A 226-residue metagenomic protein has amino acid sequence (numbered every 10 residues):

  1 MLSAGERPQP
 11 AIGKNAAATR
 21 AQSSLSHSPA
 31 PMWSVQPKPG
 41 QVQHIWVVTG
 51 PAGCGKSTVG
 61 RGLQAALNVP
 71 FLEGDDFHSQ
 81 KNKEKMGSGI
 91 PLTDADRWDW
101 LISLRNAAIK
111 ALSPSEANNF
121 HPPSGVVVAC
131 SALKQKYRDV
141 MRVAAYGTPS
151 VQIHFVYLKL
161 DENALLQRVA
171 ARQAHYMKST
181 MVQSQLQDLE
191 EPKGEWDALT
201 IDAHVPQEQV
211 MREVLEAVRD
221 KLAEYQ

Functional and structural regions predicted by a protein language model:
M1-H44: Extreme N-terminal, non-catalytic leader segments that precede Walker-type/kinase nucleotide-binding cores
V48: Hydrophobic anchor at the beta1->P-loop junction of P-loop NTPases
A52: The conserved Walker
K56: Conserved lysine of the Walker
R61-A107: Conserved substrate/cofactor phosphate-moiety recognition/catalytic segment in nucleotide-dependent phosphotransferases
H121-V127: Loop/turn-to-beta-strand initiation segments
S131-A174: ATP-dependent NMP and nucleoside kinases share a basic, alpha-helical "lid"
A171-L215, K221, Y225-Q226: Small-molecule kinase domains that catalyze NTP-dependent phosphoryl transfer to phosphate-bearing small molecules
